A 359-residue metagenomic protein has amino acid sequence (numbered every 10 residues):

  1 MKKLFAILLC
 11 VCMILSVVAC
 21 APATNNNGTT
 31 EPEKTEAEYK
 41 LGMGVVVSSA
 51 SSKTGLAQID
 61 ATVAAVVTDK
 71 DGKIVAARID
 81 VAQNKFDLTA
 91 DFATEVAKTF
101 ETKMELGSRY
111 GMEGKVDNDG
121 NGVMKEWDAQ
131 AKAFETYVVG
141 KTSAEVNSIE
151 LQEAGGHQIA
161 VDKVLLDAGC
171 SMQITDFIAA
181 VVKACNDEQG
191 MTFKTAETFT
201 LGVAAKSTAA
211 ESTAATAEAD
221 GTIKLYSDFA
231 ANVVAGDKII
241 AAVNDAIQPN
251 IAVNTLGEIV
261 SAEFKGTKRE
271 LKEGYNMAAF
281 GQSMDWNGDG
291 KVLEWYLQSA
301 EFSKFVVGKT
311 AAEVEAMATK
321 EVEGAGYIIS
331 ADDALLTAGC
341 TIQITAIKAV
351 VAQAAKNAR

Functional and structural regions predicted by a protein language model:
M1-L8: Positively charged n-region of N-terminal signal peptides that target proteins for export
K3, N26-G28, G266: N-terminal cationic leader/targeting segments used for protein routing and processing
L4, L15, K73: Iron-sulfur (Fe-S) cluster-binding modules
L9, M13-V17: Hydrophobic core
V18-T30: Bacterial lipoprotein signal-peptidase II cleavage site
T35-R359: Active-site- and interface-proximal helix/loop "cap" or "latch" segments in soluble metabolic and energy-transducing
